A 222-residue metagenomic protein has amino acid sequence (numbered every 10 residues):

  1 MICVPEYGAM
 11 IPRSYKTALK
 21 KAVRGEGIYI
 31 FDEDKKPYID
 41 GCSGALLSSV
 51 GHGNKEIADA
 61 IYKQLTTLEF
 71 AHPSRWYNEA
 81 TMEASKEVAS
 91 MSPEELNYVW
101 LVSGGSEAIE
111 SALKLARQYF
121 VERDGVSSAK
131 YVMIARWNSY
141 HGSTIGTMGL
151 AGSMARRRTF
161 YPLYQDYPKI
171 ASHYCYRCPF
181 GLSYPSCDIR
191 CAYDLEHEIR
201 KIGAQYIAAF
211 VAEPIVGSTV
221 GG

Functional and structural regions predicted by a protein language model:
M1-Y29, S43, W76, C191: Active-site-adjacent loop/helix segments that line or gate small-molecule/cofactor pockets in enzymes
A9, P37-V126, H141-G142: Glycine-rich loop-to-alpha-helix module at the N-terminal edge of alpha/beta enzyme cores
D32-E33: Short, acidic, Ser/Thr-enriched surface-loop or helix-capping motifs
I39-C42, A171, A208-P214: Short beta-strands and strand-loop turn motifs
G44-A45, T67-L68, Y174-R177, P214-S218: A short, flexible beta-alpha/helix-coil linker loop
S48-V50, R177-G181, S218-G222: A generic structural signal for short coil/turn motifs at secondary-structure boundaries
K86-A209: PLP-dependent aspartate aminotransferase-fold enzymes
C187-Y193, I215-G222: Active-site core of PLP-dependent enzymes with the aminotransferase class I/II
